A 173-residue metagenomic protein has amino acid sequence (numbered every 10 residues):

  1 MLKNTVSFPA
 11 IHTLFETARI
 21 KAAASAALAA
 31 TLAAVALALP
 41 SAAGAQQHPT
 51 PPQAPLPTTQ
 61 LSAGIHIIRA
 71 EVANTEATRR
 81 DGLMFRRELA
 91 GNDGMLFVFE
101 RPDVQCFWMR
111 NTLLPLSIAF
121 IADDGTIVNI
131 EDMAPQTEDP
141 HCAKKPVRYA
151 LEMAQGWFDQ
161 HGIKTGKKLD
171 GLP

Functional and structural regions predicted by a protein language model:
M1-I20: N-terminal secretory signal peptides that target proteins for export/translocation
V6, A22-A24, G82: Sequence-pattern detector for short linear motifs and compositional/periodic biases rather than a specific fold
A23-P40: Bacterial N-terminal signal peptides
Q46-P173: Compact, glycine-rich, soluble single-domain proteins
